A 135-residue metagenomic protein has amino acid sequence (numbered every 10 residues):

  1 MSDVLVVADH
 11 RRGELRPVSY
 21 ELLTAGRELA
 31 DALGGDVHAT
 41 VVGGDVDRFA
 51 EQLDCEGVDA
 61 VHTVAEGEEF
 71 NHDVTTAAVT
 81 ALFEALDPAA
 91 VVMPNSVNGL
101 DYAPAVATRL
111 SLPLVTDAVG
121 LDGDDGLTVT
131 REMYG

Functional and structural regions predicted by a protein language model:
M1-G135: N-terminal glycine-rich FAD/FM-binding segment characteristic of electron-transfer flavoproteins
